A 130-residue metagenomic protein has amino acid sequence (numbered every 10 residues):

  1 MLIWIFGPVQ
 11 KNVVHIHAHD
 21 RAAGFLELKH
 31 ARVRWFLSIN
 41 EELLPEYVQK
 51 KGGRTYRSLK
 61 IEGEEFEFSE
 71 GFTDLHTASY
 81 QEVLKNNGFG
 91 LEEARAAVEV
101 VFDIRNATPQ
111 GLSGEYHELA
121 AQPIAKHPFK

Functional and structural regions predicted by a protein language model:
M1-L44, E92-E99, P123: Rossmann-like dinucleotide-binding domain that binds NAD(P)(H)
V13-H15, V48, F68, V83: Residues embedded in well-ordered secondary-structure elements
G24, R54-G63: Short polybasic amphipathic segments
R34-S38, G63-F72: Short amphipathic beta-strand/extended segments with alternating polar/hydrophobic composition
L43-P45, G52-G53, F66-H76, F89: Active-site loop of classical SDR/Rossmann-like NAD(P)-dependent oxidoreductases, centered on the catalytic Tyr-X3-Lys
V48-G52, E67, E118-I124: N-proximal short alpha-helices
S58-K60, D74-L84: Short helix/strand-capping connector loops at secondary-structure junctions
Q81-K130: C-terminal helix-rich "cap/oligomerization" subdomain common to oxidoreductases
